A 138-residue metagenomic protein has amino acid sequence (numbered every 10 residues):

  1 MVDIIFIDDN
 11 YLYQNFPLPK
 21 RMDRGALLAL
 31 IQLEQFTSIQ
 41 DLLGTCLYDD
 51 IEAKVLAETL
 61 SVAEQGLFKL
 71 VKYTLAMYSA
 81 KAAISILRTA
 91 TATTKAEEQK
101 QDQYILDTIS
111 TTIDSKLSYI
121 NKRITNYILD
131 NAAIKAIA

Functional and structural regions predicted by a protein language model:
M1-K72, I86-A90, T94-A138: Conserved short "hinge" loops at termini or chain/domain junctions
L75: Catalytic-loop motifs flanking and including active-site residues across diverse enzymes
